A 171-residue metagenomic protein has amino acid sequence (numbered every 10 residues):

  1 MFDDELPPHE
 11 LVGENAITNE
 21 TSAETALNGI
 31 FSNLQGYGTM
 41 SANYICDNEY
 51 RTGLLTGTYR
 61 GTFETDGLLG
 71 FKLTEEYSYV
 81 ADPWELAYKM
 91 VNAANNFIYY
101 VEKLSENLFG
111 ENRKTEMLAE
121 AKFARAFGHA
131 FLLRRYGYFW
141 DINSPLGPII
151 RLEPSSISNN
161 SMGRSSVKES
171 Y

Functional and structural regions predicted by a protein language model:
M1-I45: Membrane-proximal, proline-rich intrinsically disordered regions
L6, G38, L133-W140: Short amphipathic alpha-helical interaction/hinge segments
V12-I17, E76-W84, N107-N112, I157-K168: Second-shell loop/turn segments in exported
G13, N43-T56, Y138-S144: Short, surface-exposed recognition loops and adjoining beta-strand edges that mediate ligand/DNA contacts, enriched
N19-S22, M90, S170: An acidic site on a long C-lobe helix of protein kinase domains
E20, I45-E76, E153-I157: A structural signal for short, hydrophobic/glycine-enriched beta-strand patches
F63-Y136: Conserved, well-structured interaction surfaces
G110-N112, R135-Y171: Short coil/linker segments at helix-helix boundaries
